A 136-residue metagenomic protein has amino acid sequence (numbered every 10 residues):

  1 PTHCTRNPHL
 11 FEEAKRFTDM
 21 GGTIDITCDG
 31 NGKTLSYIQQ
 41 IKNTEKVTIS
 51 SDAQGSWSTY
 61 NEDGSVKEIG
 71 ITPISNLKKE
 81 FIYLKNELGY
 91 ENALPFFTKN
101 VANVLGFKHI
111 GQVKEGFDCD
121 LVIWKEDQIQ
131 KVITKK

Functional and structural regions predicted by a protein language model:
P1-Y60, V66-I71: Active-site core of metal-dependent hydrolases
E12, Y37, P95, V101 (+1 more regions): Short, flexible coil/linker segments at or flanking structured domains
M20-G30, S75-N76, K99-A102, I133-K136: Short secondary-structure transition/capping segments
K42-F117: His/Asp/Glu-enriched, well-ordered alpha-helical/loop segment that forms or immediately abuts the divalent-metal
N103, V113-K136: C-terminal cap of metal-dependent C-N hydrolases
